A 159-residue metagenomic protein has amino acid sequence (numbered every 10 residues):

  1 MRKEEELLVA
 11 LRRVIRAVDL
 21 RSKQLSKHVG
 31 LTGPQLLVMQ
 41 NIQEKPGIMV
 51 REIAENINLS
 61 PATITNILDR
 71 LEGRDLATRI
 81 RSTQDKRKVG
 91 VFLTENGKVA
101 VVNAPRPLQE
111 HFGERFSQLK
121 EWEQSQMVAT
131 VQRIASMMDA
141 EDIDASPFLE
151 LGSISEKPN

Functional and structural regions predicted by a protein language model:
M1-V29, P158-N159: N-terminal leader segment of winged-helix/HTH proteins
L11, I15-V18, S22, Q35 (+4 more regions): Short amphipathic alpha-helical/adjacent loop interface patches that line ligand and macromolecule-binding sites
D19, R70-Q126: Charged, amphipathic alpha-helical coiled-coil/dimerization segments
L20-T63, R74: N-terminal helix-turn-helix DNA-binding core of bacterial DNA-binding proteins
K23, V102, R106, S136-D139 (+1 more regions): Charged/polar positions within long, soluble alpha-helices
I67-R70, T130: Residues within the DNA-recognition helix of helix-turn-helix
W122-N159: C-terminal regulatory/oligomerization modules of transcriptional regulators
